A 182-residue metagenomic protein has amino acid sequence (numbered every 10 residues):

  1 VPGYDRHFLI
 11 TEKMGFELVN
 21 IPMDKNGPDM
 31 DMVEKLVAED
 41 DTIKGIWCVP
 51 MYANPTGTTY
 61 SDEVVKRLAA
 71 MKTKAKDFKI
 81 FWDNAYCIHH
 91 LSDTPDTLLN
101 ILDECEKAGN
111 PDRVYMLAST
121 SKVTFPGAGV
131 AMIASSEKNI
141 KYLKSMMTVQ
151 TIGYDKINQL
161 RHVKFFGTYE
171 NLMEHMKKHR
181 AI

Functional and structural regions predicted by a protein language model:
V1-K76, C87-G109: Conserved core of the PLP fold type I
H7, I80, M147: Catalytic cores of transferase enzymes with a strong primary signal for eukaryotic protein kinases
G45, K79, Y115: Hydrophobic "anchor" residues on beta-strands that sit immediately upstream of conserved functional sites
A75, K79, Y142-L143: Well-ordered, non-transmembrane segments within structured domains
D83-N84: Walker B catalytic acidic pair
D103-R180: Conserved core segment of the aminotransferase class I/II
